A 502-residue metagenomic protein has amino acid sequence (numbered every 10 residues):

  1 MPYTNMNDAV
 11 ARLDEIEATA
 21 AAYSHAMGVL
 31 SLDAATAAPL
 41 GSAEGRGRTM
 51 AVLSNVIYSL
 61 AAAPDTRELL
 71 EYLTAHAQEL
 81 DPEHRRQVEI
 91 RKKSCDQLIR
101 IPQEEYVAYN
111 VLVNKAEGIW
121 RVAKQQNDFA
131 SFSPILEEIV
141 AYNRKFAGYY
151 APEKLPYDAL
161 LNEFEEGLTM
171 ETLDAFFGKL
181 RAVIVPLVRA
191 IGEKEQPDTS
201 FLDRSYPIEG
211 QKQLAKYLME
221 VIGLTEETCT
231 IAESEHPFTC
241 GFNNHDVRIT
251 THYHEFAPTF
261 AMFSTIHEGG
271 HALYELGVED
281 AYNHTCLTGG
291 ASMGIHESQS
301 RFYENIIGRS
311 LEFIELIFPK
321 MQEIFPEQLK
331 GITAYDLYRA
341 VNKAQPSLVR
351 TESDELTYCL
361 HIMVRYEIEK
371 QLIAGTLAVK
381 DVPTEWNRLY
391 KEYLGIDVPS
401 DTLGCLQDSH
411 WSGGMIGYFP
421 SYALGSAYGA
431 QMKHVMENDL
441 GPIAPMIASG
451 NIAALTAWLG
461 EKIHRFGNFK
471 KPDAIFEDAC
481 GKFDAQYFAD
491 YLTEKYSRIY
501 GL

Functional and structural regions predicted by a protein language model:
P2-A9, G28, G41, G45 (+4 more regions): C-terminal, non-catalytic "cap/extension" segments appended to globular domains
P2-E166, K471, T493-L502: A well-structured
L13, A151, H267, S300 (+3 more regions): Divalent metal-coordination and catalytic microenvironments
G45, E105-A108, I135, P207 (+12 more regions): Secondary-structure capping and boundary motifs in well-ordered enzyme cores
Y109-F260: Contiguous, non-catalytic segments that form substrate-binding/exosite surfaces or channel walls
V122-A130, G167, L187-T199, E279-C286 (+3 more regions): Inter-helical turn/loop segments and adjacent helix faces that build the functional surface of alpha-helical bundle
F260-E279, E297-R301: Active-site recognition of the HExxH zinc-binding catalytic motif
G289-K330: Post-HExxH zinc-binding segment in Zn-dependent metallohydrolases
